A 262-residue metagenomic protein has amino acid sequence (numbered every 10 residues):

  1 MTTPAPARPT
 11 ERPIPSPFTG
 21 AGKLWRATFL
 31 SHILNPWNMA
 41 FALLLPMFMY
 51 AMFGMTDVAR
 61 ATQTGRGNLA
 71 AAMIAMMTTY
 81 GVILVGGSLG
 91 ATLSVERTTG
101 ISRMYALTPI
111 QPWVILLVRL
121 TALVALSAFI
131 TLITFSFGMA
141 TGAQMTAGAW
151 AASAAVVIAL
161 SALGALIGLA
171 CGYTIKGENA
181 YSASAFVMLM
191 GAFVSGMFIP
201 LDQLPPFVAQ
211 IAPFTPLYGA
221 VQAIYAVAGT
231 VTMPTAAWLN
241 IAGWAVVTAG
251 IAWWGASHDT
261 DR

Functional and structural regions predicted by a protein language model:
T2-P4, P13-L24, I199-W238: Short hydrophobic, aromatic-rich alpha-helical segments embedded in or entering the lipid bilayer of multi-pass
P13-G20, L24-T99, S127, A143 (+2 more regions): Transmembrane helix-boundary elements of multi-pass transport/secretion proteins, especially ABC-type permease modules
S31, G54-V58, M139, A143 (+6 more regions): Transmembrane helix-loop junction
P36-W37, A71, W113, E178 (+1 more regions): Residues that define the loop-to-transmembrane-helix transition and helix capping in multi-pass membrane transporters
M52-A59, T174-F214, Y218: Transmembrane helix segments
T92-V124: Helix-loop-helix units of permease transmembrane domains in multi-pass membrane transporters, especially ABC
A106, I110, T141, I175 (+1 more regions): Short helix-loop-helix connector
P112-L189, T232-W253: Alpha-helical transmembrane segments and their short interhelical loops
